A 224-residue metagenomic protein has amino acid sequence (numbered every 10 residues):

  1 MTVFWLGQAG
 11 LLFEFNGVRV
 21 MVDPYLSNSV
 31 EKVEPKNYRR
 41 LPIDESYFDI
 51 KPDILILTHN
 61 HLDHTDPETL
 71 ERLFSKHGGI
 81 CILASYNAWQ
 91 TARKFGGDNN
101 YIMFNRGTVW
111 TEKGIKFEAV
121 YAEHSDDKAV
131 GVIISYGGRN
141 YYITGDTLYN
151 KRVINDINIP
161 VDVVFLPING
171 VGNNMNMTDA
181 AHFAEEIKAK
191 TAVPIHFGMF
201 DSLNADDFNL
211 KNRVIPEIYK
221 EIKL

Functional and structural regions predicted by a protein language model:
M1-V30, E34-Y38, N209-L224: Zn-dependent metallo-beta-lactamase
N16-I56, E68-R72, T147-I159: Pre-active-site segment of Zn-dependent metallo-hydrolases
P24-L26, N60, N87, A122-E123 (+3 more regions): Active-site metal-binding loops of divalent metal-dependent hydrolases
P52-D63, A192: Metallo-beta-lactamase
G79-N87, T191-H196: Short internal beta-strands
A84-G138, N212-L224: Metallo-beta-lactamase
G96-T111, N155, D179-L224: Binuclear metal-ion centers of metallo-dependent hydrolases, dominated by the metallo-beta-lactamase
E123-E186, S202: Active-site-proximal loop/helix segments of hydrolase catalytic cores
